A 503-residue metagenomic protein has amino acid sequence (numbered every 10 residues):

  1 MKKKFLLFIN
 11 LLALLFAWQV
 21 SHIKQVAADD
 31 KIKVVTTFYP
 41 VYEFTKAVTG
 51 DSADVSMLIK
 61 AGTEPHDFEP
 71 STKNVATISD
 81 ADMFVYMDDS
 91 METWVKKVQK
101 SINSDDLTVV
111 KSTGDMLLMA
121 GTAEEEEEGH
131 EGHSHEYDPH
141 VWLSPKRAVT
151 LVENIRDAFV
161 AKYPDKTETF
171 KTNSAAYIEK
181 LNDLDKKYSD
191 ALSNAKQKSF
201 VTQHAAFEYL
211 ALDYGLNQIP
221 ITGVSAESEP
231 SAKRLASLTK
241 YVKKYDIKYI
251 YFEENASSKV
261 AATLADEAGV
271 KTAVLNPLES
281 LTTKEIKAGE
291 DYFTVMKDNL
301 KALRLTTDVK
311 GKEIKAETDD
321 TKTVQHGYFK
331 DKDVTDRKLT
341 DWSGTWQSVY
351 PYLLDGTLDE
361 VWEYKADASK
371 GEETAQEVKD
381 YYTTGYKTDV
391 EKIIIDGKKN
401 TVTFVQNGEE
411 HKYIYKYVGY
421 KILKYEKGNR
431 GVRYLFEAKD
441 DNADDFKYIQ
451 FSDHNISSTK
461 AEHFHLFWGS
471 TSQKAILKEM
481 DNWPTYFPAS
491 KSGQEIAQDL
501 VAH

Functional and structural regions predicted by a protein language model:
F5-N10, A17-G327, D333, T345 (+4 more regions): Extracytoplasmic metal-acquisition and chelation regions
D30, K196, W342, D389 (+2 more regions): Residues that flank catalytic or metal-binding motifs in active/ligand-binding sites
A53, T340, R430-V432: Residues at beta-strand starts and edge strands
I59, S90-M91, T113-M116, R147 (+7 more regions): A mature extracytoplasmic/lumenal domain signature
D319-K332, D396-H503: Calycin-type beta-barrel ligand-binding domains and close structural analogs
Y328-D331, D336-L339, Q347-K399, K439-S457: Short, solvent-exposed loop/hinge segments that bridge or flank secondary-structure elements
